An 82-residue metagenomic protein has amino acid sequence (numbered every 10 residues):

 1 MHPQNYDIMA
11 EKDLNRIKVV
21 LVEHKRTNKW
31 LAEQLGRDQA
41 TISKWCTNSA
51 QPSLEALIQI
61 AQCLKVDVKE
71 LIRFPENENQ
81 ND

Functional and structural regions predicted by a protein language model:
M1-A10, V19, H24-K25, K44 (+2 more regions): Short, charged recognition helix plus adjacent turn of helix-turn-helix-like nucleic-acid-binding domains
E11-I17, R37, L54: Secretory-pathway ectodomains
N15-Q34: Short basic helix-loop element that most often maps to the first helix and adjoining turn of HTH DNA-binding modules
R26, R37, V66: Short glycine/serine/threonine/alanine-rich loop segments
N28, Q39, L54-L57: Helix-turn-helix DNA-binding elements, focusing on the entry/boundary residues of the two helices that contact DNA
W30, T41, E70: Residues in the helix-turn-helix
G36-P52: Recognition helix of helix-turn-helix/homeodomain-like DNA-binding domains that insert into the DNA major groove
E55-E70: DNA major-groove recognition helix of helix-turn-helix/homeodomain DNA-binding modules
